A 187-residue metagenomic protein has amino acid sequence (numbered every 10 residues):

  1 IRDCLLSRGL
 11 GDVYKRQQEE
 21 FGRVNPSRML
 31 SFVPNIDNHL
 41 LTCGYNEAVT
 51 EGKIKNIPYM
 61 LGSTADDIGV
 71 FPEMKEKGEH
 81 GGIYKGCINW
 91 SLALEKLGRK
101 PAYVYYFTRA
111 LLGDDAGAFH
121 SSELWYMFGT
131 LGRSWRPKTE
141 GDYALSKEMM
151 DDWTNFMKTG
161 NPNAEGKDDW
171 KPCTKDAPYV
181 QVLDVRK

Functional and structural regions predicted by a protein language model:
I1-Y14: Single conserved hydrophobic/aromatic residue that forms the stacking wall/gate of nucleotide- or nucleobase-binding
D3-C4, E47-E51: Short, flexible, glycine/charge-rich loop motifs used to bind or transfer phosphoryl groups or to couple energy/partner
S7, P34, P58: Short glycine- and Lys/Arg-enriched binding-loop motifs that mark or flank ligand-binding interfaces
D12, Q17-M29, T50-K187: C-terminal helix-and-tail extensions that cap enzymatic domains
R23-A48: Mobile cap/lid helix-loop segments that gate and shape the active-site cleft of serine hydrolases
